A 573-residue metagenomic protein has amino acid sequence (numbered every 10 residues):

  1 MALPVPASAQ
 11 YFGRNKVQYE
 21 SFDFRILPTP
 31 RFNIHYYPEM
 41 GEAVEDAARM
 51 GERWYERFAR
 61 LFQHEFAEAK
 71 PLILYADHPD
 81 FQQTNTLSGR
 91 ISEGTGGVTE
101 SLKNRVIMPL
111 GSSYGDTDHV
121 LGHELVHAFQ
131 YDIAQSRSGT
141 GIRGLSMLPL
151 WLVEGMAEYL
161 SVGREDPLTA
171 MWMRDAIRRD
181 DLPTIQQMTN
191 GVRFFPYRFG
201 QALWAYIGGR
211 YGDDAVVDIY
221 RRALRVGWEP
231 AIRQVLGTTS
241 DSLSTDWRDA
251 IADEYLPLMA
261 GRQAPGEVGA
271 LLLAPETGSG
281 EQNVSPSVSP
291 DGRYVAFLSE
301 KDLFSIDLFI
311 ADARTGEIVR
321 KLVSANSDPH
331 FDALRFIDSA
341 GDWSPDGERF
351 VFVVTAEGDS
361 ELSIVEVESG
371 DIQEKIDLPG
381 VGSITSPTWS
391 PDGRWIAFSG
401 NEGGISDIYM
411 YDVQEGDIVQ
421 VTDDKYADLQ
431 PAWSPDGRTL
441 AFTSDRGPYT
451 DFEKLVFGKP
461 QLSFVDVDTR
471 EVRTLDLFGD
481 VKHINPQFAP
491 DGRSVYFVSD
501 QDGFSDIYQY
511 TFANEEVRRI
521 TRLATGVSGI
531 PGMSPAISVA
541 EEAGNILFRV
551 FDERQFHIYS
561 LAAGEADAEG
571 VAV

Functional and structural regions predicted by a protein language model:
A9-P149, D166-L168, Q186-M188, W228: Juxtacatalytic substrate-recognition/specificity segment
Y11-I26, G191, D218-D332, F336-G341 (+1 more regions): Beta/coil-rich, acidic/histidine-enriched accessory regions frequently appended to metallopeptidases
I34, F58, Q130, W151-D166 (+1 more regions): Active-site-proximal alpha-helical
E267-L273, G316-K321, G370-K375, G416-V419 (+3 more regions): Predominantly a core beta-strand signature of beta-propeller blades across repeat-based propeller domains
G278-E281, L298-F309, A325-F336, V351-S363 (+11 more regions): A flexible loop/linker signature enriched in serine peptidases of the S9 family
P286-Y294, G341-R349, S386-W395, P431-T439 (+2 more regions): Blade-terminus and WD-like Trp-Asp/Gly-His loop motifs, strongest in beta-propeller folds
A572-V573: Interface/linker segment at the passenger-translocator junction of Type V secretion outer-membrane proteins
